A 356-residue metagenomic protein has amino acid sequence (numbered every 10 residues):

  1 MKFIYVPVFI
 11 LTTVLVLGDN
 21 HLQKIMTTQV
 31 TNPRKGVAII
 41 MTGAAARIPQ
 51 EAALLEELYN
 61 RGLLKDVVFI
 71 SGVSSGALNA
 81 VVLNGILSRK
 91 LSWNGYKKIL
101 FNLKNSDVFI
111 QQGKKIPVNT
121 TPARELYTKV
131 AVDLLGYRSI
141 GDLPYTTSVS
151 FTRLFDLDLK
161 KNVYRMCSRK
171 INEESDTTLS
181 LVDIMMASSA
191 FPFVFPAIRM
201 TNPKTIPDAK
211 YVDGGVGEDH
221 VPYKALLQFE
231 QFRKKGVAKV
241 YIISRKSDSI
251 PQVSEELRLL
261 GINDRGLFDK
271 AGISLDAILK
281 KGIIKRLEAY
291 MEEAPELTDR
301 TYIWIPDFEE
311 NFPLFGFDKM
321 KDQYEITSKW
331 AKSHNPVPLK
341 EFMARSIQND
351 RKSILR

Functional and structural regions predicted by a protein language model:
M1-N20: Classical Sec-dependent N-terminal signal peptides that target proteins to the secretory pathway
L17-S71, V81-R356: Patatin-like phospholipase
S74: Catalytic nucleophile serine of serine hydrolases, specifically the conserved "nucleophile elbow" pentapeptide
A77: Residues forming the Rossmann-fold NAD(P)(H) cofactor-binding site
